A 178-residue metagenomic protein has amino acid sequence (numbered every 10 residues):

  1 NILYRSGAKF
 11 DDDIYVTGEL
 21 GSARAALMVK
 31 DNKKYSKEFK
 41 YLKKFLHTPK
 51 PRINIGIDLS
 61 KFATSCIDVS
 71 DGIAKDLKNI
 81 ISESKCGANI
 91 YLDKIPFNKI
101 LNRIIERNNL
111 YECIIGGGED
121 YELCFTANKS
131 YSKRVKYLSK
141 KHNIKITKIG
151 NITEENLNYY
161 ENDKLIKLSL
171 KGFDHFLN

Functional and structural regions predicted by a protein language model:
N1-G7, H47, G56, K78 (+1 more regions): A generic local secondary-structure boundary/capping motif
N1-V29, T147-N151: Glycine-rich anion-binding loops of enzyme active sites
Y15-G18, P49-I73: Internal active-site segments that recognize and position negatively charged phosphoryl groups and nucleotide moieties
T17, M28-D31, T126-A127, Y160-E161: Short beta-strand-to-turn element immediately C-terminal to the catalytic PLP-Schiff-base lysine in fold type I
A23, K37-Y41, F62, D120: Active-site-proximal beta-alpha loop/turn segments in soluble metabolic enzymes
A26-V29, K33-K50: A short, charged helix-loop
Y35-Y41, R52-G56, S65-I67, C86-I90: Short, structured loop/turn "capping" segments at alpha-beta junctions
K61-F62, C66-N178: Glycine-/charge-enriched secondary-structure boundary and capping motifs
